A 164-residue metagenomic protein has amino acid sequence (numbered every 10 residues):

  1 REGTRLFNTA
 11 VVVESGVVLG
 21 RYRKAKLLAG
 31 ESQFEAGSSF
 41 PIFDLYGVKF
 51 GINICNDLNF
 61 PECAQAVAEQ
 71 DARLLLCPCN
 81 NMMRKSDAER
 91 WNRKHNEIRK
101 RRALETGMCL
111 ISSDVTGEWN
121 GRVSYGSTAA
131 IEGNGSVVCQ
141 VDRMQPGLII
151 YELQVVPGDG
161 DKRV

Functional and structural regions predicted by a protein language model:
E2-L74, P78-C79, R84, A88-E97 (+1 more regions): Active-site catalytic loop in hydrolytic enzyme cores
N8-V12, P41, S113, S127-A130 (+1 more regions): Short beta-strand scaffold segments in enzyme catalytic cores
N59-P146: CN hydrolase (nitrilase-like) catalytic-core segments centered on the catalytic cysteine and neighboring Lys/Glu
